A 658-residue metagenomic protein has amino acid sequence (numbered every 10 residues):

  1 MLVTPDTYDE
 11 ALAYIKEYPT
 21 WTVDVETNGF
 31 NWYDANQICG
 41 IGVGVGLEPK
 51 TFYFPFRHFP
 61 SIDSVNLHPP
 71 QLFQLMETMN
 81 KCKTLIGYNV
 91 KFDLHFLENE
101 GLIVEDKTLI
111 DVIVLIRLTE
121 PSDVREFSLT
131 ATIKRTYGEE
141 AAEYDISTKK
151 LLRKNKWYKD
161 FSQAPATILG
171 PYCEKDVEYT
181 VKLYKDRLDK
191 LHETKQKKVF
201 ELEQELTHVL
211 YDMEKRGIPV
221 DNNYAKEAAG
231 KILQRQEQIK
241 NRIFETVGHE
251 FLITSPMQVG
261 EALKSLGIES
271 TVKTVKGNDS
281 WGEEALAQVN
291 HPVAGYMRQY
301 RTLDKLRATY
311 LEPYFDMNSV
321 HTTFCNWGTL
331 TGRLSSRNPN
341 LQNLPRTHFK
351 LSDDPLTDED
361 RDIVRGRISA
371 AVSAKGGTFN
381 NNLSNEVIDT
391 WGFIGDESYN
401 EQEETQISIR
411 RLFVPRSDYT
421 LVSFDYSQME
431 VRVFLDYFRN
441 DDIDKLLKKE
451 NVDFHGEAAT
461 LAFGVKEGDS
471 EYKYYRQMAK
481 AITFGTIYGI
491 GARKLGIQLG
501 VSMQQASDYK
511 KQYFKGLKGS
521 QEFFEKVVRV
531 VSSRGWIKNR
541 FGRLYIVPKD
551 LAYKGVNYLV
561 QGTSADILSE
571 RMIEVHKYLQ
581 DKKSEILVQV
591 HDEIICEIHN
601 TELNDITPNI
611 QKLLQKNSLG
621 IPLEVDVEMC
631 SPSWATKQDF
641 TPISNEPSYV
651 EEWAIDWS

Functional and structural regions predicted by a protein language model:
M1-F54, K134-Y137, A141-T405, V414 (+9 more regions): Conserved "right-hand" nucleotidyltransferase catalytic core of DNA-directed polymerases
T22, K83-D93, L421-S423: Acidic beta-strand-to-loop metal/phosphate-binding motif
F30-N31, K91-I103, L115-E120, G260-G267 (+2 more regions): Short active-site loop/helix that positions an aromatic residue
E48-L85, I218: Nucleic-acid-processing active sites and adjacent nucleic-acid-binding tracks, predominantly divalent metal-dependent
I103-P121, L129-T130, N451-E457: Conserved beta-strand -> loop -> alpha-helix junction used to position metal-binding or nucleic-acid-contacting
K215, V320-T322, N326-T329, A462-Q589 (+2 more regions): Conserved catalytic core of nucleic-acid polymerases
Q498, I595-H599: Short hydrophobic/aromatic beta-strand micro-patches that form the beta-sheet surface supporting nucleotide- or nucleic
I606-L614: Short amphipathic alpha-helices in soluble, non-transmembrane regions that often serve as interface/regulatory elements
